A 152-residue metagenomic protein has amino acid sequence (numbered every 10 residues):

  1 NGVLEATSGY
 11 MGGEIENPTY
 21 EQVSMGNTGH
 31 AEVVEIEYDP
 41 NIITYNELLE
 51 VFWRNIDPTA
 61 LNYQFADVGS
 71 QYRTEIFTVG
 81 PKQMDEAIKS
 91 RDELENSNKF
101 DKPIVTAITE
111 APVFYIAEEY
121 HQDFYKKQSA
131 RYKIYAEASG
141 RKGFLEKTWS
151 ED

Functional and structural regions predicted by a protein language model:
N1-D152: Flexible coil/turn and secondary-structure edge motifs
